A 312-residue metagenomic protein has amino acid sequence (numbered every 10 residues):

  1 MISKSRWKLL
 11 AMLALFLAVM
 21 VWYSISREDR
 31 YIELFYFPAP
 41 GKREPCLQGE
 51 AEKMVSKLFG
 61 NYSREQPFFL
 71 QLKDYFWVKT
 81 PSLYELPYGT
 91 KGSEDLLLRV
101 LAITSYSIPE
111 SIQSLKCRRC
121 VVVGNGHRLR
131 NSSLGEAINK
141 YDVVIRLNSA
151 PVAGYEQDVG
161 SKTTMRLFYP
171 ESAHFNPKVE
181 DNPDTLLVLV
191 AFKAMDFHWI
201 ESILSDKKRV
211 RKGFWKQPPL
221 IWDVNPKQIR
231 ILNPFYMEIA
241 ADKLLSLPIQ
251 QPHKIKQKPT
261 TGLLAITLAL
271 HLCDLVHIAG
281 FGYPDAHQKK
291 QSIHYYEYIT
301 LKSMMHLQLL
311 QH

Functional and structural regions predicted by a protein language model:
M1-H312: Metal-ion/cofactor- or nucleotide/acyl-coenzyme-handling active-site neighborhoods
